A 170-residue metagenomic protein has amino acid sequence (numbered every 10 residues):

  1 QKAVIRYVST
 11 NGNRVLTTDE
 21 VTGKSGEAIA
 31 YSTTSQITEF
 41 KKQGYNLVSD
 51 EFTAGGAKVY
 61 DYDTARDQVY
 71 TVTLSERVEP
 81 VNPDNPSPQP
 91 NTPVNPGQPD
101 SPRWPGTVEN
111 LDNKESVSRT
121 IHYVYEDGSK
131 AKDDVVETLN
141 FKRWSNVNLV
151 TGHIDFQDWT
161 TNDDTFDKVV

Functional and structural regions predicted by a protein language model:
Q1-V8, K58-S118, H122-V124: Conserved "repeat-terminator" motif of extracellular CCP/Sushi domains
Y7, E20, L47, S116 (+3 more regions): Detector for intrinsically disordered, low-structure N-terminal pre-sequences
N11, T18-D19, G23, T34-S35 (+3 more regions): N-terminal compositionally biased, intrinsically disordered segments and leader/signal-like regions
N11-K24, G128-L149: Short, ordered, surface-exposed loop/turn motifs in non-cytosolic proteins
K24-E27, V59, V81-P105, W144-K168: Surface-exposed intrinsically disordered loops and tails
K24-S32, D63-D67, K114, K142-W144: Solvent-exposed, conformationally flexible loop/turn segments
Y31-A65, D84-N85, Q157-V170: Surface-exposed interfaces of beta-sheet-rich extracellular modules
